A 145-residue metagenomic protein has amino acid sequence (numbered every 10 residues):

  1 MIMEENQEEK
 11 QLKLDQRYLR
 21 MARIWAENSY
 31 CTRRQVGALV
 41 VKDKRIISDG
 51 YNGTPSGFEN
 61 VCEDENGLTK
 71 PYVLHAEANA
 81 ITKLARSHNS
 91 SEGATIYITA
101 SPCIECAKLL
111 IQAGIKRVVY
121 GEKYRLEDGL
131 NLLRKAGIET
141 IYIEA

Functional and structural regions predicted by a protein language model:
M1-A145: Zinc-dependent deaminase catalytic domain
